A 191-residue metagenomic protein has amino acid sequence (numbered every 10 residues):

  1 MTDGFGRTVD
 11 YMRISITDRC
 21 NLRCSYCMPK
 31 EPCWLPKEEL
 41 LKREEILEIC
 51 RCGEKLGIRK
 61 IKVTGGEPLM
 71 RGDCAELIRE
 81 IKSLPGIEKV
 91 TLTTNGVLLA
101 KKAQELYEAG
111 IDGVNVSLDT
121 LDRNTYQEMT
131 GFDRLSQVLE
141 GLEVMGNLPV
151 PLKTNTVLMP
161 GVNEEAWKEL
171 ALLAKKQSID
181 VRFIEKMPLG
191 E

Functional and structural regions predicted by a protein language model:
G4-E44, K55: Canonical Radical SAM [4Fe-4S] cluster-binding loop centered on the CxxxCxxC motif and its immediate flanking residues
R43-K62, R71-A174, D180: Radical SAM/AdoMet-radical enzyme domain recognition
E67: Conserved G/P- and acidic residue-centered "switch" motifs that form tight phosphate/ATP-binding loops in soluble
F183: Active-site loop ensemble at the mouth of alpha/beta enzyme cores that anchors a bound cofactor
K186-M187: Solvent-exposed, charged amphipathic helical/linker segments at domain boundaries
E191: Anionic-ligand binding region
